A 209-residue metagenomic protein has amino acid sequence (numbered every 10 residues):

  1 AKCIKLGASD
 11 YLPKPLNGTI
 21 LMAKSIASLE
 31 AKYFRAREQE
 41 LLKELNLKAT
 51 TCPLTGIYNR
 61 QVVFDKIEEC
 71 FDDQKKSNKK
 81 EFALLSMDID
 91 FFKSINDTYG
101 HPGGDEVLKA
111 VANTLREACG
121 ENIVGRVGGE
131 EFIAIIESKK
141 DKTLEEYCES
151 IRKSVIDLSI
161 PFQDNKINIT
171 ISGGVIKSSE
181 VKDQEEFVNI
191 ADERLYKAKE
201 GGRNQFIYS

Functional and structural regions predicted by a protein language model:
A1-D10: Alpha4 helix (beta4-alpha4-beta5 surface) of REC/receiver domains from two-component response regulators
K14, R126, K199: A Lys-centered signature of the CheY-like receiver
N46-D65, M87-H101, K109: Conserved nucleotide-binding and Mg2+-coordinating catalytic segments in signaling enzymes
N46-L47, Y58-K80, A112-C119, E137: Short regulatory alpha-helical coupling segments that immediately precede and/or link into cyclic nucleotide signaling
D88, F92, V111, V127 (+2 more regions): Hydrophobic framework residues that shape the active-site pocket of cyclic nucleotide turnover catalytic cores
G103-I123, E131, S150: Active-site-proximal alpha-helical element of nucleotidyl cyclase-like catalytic domains and analogous helices
I123-R126, I167: A short pre-motif secondary-structure segment
E145, Q163, I176-S209: Catalytic-core segments of nucleotide cyclases and related cyclic-nucleotide turnover enzymes
